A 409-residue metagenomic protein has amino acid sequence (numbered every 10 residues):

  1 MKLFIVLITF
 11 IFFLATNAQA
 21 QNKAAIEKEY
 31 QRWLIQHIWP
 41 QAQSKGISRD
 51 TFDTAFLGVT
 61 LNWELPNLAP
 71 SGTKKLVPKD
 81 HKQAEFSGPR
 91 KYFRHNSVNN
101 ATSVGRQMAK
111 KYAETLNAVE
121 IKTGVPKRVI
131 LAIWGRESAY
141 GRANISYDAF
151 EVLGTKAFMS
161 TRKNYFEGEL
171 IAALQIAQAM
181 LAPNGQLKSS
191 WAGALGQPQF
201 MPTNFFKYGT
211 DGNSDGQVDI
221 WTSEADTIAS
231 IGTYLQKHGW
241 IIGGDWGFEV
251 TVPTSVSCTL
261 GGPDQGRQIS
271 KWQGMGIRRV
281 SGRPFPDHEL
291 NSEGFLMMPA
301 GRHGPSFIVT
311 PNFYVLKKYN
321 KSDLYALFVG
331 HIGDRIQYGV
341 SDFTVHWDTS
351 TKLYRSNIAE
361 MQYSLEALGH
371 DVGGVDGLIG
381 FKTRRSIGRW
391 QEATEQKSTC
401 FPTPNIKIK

Functional and structural regions predicted by a protein language model:
I5-L14: Bacterial N-terminal signal peptides
Q21-T123: An acidic, Gly/Ser/Thr/Pro-rich helix-cap/linker signature
A42, T51-W63, G124-G141, A173-Q178 (+1 more regions): Short, functionally critical alpha-helical segments immediately adjacent to catalytic or ligand/cofactor-binding
L61-A69, S138-D148, M159-K163, A179-G185 (+4 more regions): Secretory-pathway/luminal and periplasmic proteins that interact with or process carbohydrate-rich
D148-A157, L170, L195-D211, I231: Substrate-binding/active-site groove segments that recognize and process beta-1,4-linked N-acetyl-hexosamine
G212-I220, G377, C400: Acidic, glycine-anchored loop motifs typical of Ca2+
T310-D323, H331-L378: Acidic, Ser/Thr/Pro/Gly-enriched interdomain connector segments
K352-A359, E366-I408: Short acidic, glycine/serine/threonine-rich helix-capping segments at coil-helix boundaries
